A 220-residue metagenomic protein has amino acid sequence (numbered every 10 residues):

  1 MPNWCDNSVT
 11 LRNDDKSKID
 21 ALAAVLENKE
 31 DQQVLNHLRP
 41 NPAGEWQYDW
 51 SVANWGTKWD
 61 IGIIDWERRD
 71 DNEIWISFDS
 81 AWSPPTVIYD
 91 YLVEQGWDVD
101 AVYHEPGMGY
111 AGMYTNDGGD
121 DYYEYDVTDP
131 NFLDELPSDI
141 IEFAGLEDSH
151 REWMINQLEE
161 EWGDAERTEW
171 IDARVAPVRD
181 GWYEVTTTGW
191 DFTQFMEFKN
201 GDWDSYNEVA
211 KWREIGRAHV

Functional and structural regions predicted by a protein language model:
M1-E166: Long, contiguous binding/interaction regions
D71-W75, W182, D202: A generic structural signal for beta-strand entry/edge sites
T168-R179: Surface-exposed ligand/attachment interfaces on beta-rich extracellular proteins
P177-G189: Short hydrophobic/aromatic-rich beta-strand motifs
G189-D204: Short, surface-exposed terminal/edge motifs of secreted or surface/virion proteins that either
N207-E208: Non-globular terminal segments used for targeting and regulation at membranes
W212-R213: Residue-level hotspots at or immediately adjacent to binding/recognition sites across diverse folds
A218-V220: Conserved small/polar residues in nucleotide/adenosyl-binding loops
